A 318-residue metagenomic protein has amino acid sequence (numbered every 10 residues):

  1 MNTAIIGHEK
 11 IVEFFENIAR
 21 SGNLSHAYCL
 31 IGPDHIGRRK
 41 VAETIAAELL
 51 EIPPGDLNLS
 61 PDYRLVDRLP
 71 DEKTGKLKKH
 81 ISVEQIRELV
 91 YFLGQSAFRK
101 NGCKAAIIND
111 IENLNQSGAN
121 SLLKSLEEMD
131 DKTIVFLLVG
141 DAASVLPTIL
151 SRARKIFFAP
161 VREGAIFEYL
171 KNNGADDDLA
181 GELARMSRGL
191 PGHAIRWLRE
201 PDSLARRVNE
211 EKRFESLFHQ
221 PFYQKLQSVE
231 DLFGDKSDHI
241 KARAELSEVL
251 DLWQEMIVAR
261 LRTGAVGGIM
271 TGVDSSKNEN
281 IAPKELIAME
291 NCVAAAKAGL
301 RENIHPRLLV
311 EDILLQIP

Functional and structural regions predicted by a protein language model:
M1-D56, K132-T133, G140-L252, R262-P318: Charged, glycine-rich active-site and insertion segments that engage polyanionic ligands
M1-S117: Clamp-loader machinery-focused feature within the broader ASCE/P-loop NTPase space
L65-D67, L137, F157: Structural signal for conserved beta-strand scaffold positions within catalytic alpha/beta enzyme cores
Y91, K124, S151: Conserved adenine-binding aromatic site and its adjacent loop/helix in ATP-hydrolyzing domains
G94, N120-L137: Conserved catalytic/switch belt of AAA+ P-loop NTPases
A106, F136-V139: Conserved D-loop beta-strand region of ABC ATPase nucleotide-binding domains
N109-N113, N120-L123, E127, A143: Catalytic acidic motif of RecA-like/P-loop NTPases
